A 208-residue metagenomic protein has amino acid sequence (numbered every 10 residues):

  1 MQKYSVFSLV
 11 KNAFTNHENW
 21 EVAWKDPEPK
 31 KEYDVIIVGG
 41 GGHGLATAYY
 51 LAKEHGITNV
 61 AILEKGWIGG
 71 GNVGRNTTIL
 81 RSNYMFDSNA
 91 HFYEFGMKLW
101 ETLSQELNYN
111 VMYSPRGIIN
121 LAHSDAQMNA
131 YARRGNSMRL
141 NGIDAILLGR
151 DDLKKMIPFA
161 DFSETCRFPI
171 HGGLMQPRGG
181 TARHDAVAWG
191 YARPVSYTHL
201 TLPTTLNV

Functional and structural regions predicted by a protein language model:
M1-D34, K53-I57: Extreme N-terminal leader/targeting segments of oxidoreductases
K30, V111-N120, F159-P194: Helix-loop-beta segment of a Rossmann-like dinucleotide-binding subdomain
G40-G41, K65: Glycine-rich Rossmann-fold phosphate-binding loop(s) that bind the pyrophosphate of adenine dinucleotide cofactors
G44: N-terminal Rossmann-fold NAD(P) dinucleotide-binding loop
E54-N72: Glycine-rich FAD pyrophosphate-binding loop
T77-F159: Dinucleotide-binding Rossmann-like beta1-alpha1 core, especially the glycine-rich loop that anchors the ADP
T198-T204: Conserved small/polar residues in nucleotide/adenosyl-binding loops
